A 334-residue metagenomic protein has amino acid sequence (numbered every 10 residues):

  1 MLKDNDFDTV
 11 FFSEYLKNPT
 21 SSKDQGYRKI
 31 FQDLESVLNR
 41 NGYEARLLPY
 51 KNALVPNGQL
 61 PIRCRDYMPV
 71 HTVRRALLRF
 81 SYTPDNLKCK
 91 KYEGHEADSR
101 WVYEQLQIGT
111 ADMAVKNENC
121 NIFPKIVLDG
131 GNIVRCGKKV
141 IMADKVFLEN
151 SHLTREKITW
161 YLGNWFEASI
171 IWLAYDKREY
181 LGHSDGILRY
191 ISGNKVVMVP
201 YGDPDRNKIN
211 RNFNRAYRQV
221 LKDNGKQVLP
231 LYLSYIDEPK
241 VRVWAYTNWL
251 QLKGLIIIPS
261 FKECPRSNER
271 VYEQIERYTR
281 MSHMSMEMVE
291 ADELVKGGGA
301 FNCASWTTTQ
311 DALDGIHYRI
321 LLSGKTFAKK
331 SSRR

Functional and structural regions predicted by a protein language model:
M1-R334: Histidine/cysteine-enriched polar flanking segments
